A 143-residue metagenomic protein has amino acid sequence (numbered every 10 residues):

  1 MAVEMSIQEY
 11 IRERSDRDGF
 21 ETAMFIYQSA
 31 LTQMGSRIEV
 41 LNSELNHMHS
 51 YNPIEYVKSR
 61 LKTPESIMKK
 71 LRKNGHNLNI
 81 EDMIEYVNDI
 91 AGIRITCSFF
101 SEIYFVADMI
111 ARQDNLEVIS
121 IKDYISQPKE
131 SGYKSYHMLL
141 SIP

Functional and structural regions predicted by a protein language model:
M1-Y86: Charge-rich, low-complexity segments
V57-E65, R94, E130-H137: Short amphipathic alpha-helical patches
G75, N79-I80, G92, Y104 (+1 more regions): Accessory alpha/beta interaction modules
I84, C97-P143: Long beta-strand-rich cores associated with HINT superfamily self-processing modules
A91-C97: Short cationic amphipathic helices and targeting signals
